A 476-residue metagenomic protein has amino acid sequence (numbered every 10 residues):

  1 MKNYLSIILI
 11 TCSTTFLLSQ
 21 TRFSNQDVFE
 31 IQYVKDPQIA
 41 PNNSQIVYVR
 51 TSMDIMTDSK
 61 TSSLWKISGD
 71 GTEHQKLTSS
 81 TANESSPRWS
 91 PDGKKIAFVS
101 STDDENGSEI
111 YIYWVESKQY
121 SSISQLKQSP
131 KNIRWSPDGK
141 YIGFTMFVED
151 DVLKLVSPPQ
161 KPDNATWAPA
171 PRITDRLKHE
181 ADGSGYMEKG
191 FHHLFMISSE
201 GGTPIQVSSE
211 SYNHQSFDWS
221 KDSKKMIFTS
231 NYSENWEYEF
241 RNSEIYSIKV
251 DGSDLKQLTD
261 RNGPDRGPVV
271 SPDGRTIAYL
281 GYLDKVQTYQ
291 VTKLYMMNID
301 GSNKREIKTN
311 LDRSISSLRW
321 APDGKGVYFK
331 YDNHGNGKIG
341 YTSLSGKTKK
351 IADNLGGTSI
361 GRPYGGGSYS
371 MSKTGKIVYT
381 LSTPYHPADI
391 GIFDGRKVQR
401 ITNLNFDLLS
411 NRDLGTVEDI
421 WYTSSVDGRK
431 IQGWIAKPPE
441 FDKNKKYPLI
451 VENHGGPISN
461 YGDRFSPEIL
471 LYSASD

Functional and structural regions predicted by a protein language model:
M1-F23: Bacterial Sec-dependent N-terminal signal peptides
Q26-S62: Beta-strand-rich domains and repeat architectures in extracellular enzymes and scaffolds, especially beta-propellers
I31-I46, T81-V99, Y120, K127-T145 (+12 more regions): Conserved beta-propeller blade repeats
M56-T61, D103-S108, G185-G190, W236-S243 (+3 more regions): Short, solvent-exposed loop/turn segments at conserved positions within beta-propeller repeat blades
T61-S62, F147-F195, T229, F240-E244 (+2 more regions): Predominantly five- to eight-bladed beta-propeller fold
S63-W65, E109-Y111, H193-F195, E244-Y246 (+3 more regions): A short loop-to-beta-strand structural motif that recurs across blades of beta-propeller domains
S68-T72, W114-K118, S198-G202, K249-S253 (+3 more regions): Short loop/turn segments that connect beta-strands within beta-propeller blades
Y364-D476: Serine-hydrolase catalytic core recognition
